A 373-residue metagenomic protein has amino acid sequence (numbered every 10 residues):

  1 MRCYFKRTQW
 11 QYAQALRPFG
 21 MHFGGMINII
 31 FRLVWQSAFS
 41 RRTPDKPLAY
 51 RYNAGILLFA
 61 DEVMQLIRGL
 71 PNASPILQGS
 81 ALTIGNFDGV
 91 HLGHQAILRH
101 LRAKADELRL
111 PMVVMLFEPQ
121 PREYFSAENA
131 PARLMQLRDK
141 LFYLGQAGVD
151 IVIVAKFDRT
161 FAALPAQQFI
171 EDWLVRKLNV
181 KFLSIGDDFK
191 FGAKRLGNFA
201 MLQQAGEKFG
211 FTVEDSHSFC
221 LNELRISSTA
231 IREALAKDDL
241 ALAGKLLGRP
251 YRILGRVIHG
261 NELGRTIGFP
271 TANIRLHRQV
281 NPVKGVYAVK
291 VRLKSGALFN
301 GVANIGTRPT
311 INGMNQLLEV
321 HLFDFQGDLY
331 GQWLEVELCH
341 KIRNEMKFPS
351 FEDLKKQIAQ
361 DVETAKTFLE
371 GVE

Functional and structural regions predicted by a protein language model:
Q65-N72: Short acidic-hydrophobic, aromatic-tinged amphipathic segments that line or gate anion-handling sites
N72-Q136: N-terminal catalytic cores of NTP/NDP-binding nucleotidyl/phosphoryl-transfer enzymes
H91, L144, L183, A243 (+2 more regions): Residue-level signal for inorganic ion chemistry
E123-D187, F191-F209: N-terminal Rossmann-like or analogous alpha/beta NTP/dinucleotide-binding catalytic cores that position adenine
G206-G306: Glycine-rich, Lys/Arg-enriched anion-binding loops that position phosphate/diphosphate groups for phosphoryl
G260-E373: Phosphate/ribose-recognition catalytic cores of enzymes acting on nucleotide-derived substrates
